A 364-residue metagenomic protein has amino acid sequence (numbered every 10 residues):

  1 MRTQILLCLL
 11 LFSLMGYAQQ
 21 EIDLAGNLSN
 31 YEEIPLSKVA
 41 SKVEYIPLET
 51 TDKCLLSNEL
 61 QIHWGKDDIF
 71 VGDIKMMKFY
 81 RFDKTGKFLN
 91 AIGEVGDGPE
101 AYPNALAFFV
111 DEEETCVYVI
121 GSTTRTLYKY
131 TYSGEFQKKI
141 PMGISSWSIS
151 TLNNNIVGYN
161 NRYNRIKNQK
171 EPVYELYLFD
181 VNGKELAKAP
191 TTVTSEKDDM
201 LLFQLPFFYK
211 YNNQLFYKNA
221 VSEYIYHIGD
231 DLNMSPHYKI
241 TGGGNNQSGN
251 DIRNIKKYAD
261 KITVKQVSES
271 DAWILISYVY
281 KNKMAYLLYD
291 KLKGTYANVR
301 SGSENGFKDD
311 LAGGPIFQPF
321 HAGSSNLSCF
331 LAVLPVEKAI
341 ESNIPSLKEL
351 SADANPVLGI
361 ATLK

Functional and structural regions predicted by a protein language model:
M1-G26, C116: Bacterial Sec-dependent N-terminal signal peptides
Q19-P47: Blade/loop signatures of beta-propeller domains
D23, D68-D73, T115-G121, N154-K167 (+4 more regions): Short beta-strand elements that form the blades of beta-propeller/WD-repeat-like and other beta-sheet-rich scaffold
E49-C54, N58, K87-E114, V119-G121: Blade-loop segments of beta-propeller domains
D52, G93-A101, P141-W147, T192-K197 (+2 more regions): Short coil/turn segments at the loop-to-beta-strand junctions that recur within blades of beta-propeller repeat folds
N58-Q61, P103-F108, I144-L152, D198-P206 (+2 more regions): Repeated scaffold domains used in trafficking and secretory/extracellular systems, primarily beta-propellers
N104, I120-V173, K188-S195: Asp-box/WD-like beta-propeller blade repeats and closely related beta-sheet repeat scaffolds
H237-A259, L292-S325: Conserved blade-ending motifs and adjacent loop-strand segments that build the rim/top face of beta-propeller domains
